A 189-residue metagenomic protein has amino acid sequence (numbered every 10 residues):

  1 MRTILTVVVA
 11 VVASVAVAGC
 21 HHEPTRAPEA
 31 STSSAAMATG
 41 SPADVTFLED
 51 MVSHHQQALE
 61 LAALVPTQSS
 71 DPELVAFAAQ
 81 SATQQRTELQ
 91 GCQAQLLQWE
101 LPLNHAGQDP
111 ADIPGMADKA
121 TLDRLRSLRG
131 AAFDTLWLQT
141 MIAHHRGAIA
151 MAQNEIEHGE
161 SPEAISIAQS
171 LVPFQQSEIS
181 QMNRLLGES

Functional and structural regions predicted by a protein language model:
M1-V8: Bacterial N-terminal signal peptides that target proteins for export
T3, C20-H21: N-terminal leader and targeting sequences that precede the mature domain
V9-A13: Hydrophobic helical h-region of N-terminal Sec-dependent signal peptides in bacterial secretory/periplasmic proteins
V15-G19: C-terminal motif of bacterial Sec signal peptides marking the signal peptidase cleavage site
H21-S189: All-alpha RGS (Regulator of G-protein Signaling) helical domain and cognate RGS-like helical scaffolds
